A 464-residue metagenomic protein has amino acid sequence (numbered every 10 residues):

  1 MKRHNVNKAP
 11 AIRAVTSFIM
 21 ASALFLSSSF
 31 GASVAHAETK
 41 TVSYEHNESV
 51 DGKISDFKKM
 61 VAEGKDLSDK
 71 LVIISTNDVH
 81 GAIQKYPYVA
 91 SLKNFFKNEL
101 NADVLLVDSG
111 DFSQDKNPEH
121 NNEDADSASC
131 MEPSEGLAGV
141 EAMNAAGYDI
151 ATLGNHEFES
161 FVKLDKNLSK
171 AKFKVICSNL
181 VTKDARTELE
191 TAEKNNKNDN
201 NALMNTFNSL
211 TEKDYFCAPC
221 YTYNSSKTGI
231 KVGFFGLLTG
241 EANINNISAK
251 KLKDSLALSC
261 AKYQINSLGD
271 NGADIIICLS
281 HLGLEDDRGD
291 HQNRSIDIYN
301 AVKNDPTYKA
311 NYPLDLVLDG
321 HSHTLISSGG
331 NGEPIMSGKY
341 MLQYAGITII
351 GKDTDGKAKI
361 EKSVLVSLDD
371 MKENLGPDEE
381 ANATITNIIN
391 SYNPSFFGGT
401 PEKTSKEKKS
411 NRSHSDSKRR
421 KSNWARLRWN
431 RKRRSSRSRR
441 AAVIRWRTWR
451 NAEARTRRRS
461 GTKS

Functional and structural regions predicted by a protein language model:
M1-F18: Bacterial Sec-dependent N-terminal signal peptides
T16-S28: Bacterial N-terminal signal peptides
F25-S43: Sec-dependent signal peptide cleavage junction
E38-M371: Acidic, metal/ion-coordinating pockets
K352-R412, D416-K418, R426, K432 (+1 more regions): A short C-terminal boundary segment appended to hydrolase-like catalytic domains
R420, R428-R437, R455: Compositionally biased, intrinsically disordered low-complexity segments enriched in Pro/Arg/Gln/His
W424, W429, W446-W449: Tryptophan (W) side chains
R447-N451, R455-K463: Compositionally biased, low-complexity flexible segments
